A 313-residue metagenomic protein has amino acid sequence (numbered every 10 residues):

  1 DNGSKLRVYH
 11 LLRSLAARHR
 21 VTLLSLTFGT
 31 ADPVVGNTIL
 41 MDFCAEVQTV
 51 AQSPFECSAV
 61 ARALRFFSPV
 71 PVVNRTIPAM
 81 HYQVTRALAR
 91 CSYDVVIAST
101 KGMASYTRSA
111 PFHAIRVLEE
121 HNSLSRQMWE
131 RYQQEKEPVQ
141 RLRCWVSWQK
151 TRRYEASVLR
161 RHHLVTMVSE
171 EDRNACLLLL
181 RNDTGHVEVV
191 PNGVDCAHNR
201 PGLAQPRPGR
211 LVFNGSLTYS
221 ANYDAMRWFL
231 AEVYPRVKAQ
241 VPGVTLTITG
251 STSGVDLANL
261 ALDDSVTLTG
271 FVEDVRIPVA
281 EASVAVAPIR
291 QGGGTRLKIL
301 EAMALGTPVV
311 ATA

Functional and structural regions predicted by a protein language model:
D1-Q48, C91, A239: N-terminal subdomain of nucleotide-sugar transferases
R7, R160, L178, E188-E281: Conserved catalytic-core segment of nucleotide-activated headgroup transferases in glycan assembly
L26, A98-T100, M167-S169, N192 (+1 more regions): Replace "coordinates the UDP/GDP/TDP-sugar" with "coordinates nucleotide-activated sugar donors
P54-P71, R116-A156, S216: Acceptor-binding helix/loop patch of EC 2.4 sugar-transfer enzymes, predominantly nucleotide-sugar-dependent
V84-A104, A114-V117: Short N-terminal targeting/anchoring amphipathic segment
V117-L118, S125, C144-P201: Donor nucleotide-sugar binding/catalytic pocket of nucleotide-sugar-dependent glycosyltransferases
H163, S265, A280-G294, L305-V309: Acidic donor-binding loop of glycosyltransferase active sites
K298-E301, P308-T312: Short hydrophobic beta-strand element within catalytic cores of glycosyltransferases and related nucleotide-activated
